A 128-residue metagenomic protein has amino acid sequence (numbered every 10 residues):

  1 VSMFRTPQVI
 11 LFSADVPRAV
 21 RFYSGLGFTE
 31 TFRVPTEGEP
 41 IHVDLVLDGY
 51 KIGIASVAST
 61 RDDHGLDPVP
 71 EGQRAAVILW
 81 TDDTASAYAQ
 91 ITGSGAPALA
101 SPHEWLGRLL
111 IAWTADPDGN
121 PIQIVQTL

Functional and structural regions predicted by a protein language model:
V1-I10, L26-W80, S86-A115, Q126-L128: Vicinal oxygen chelate
D15-E30: Amphipathic alpha-helical segments
D15-V16, D82-T84: Helix N-cap motif at beta-to-alpha junctions
A19-Y23, I91, G119: Conserved active-site tyrosine of GNAT-family acetyltransferases
P121-I124: Short glycine-/small-residue motifs
